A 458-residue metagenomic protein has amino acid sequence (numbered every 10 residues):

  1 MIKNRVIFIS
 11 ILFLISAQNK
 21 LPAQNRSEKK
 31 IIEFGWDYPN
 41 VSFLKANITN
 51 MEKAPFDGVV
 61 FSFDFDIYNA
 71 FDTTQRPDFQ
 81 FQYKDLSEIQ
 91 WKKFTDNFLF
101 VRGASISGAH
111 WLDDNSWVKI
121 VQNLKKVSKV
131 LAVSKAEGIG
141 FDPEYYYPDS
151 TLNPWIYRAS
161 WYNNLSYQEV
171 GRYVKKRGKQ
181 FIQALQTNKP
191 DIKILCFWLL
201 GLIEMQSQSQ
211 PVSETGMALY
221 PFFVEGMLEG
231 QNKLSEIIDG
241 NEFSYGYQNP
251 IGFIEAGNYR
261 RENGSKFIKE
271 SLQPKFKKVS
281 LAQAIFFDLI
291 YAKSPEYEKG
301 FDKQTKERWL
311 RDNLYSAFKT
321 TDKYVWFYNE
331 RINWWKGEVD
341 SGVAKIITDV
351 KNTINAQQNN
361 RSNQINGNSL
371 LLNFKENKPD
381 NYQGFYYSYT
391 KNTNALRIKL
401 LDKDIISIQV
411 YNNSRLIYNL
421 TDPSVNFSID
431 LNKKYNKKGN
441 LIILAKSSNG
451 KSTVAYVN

Functional and structural regions predicted by a protein language model:
M1-Q24: Bacterial Sec-dependent N-terminal signal peptides
Q24-G367: Glycan-processing catalytic domains of CAZymes
S362-K391: Short, compositionally biased P/S/T/A/G/V-rich stretches that sit at domain boundaries
Y418-S424: Short beta-strand segments within Ig-like beta-sandwich modules, predominantly Fibronectin type-III
V425-I429: Short strand-edge motifs at loop-to-beta-strand transitions and within beta-strands of extracellular beta-rich domains
L431-K438: Surface-exposed, short loops/turns at beta-strand junctions within beta-sandwich domains
A445-S447: Conserved structural position at the C-terminal beta-strand of extracellular beta-sandwich adhesion modules
K451-N458: Edge beta-strands of extracellular beta-sandwich domains
